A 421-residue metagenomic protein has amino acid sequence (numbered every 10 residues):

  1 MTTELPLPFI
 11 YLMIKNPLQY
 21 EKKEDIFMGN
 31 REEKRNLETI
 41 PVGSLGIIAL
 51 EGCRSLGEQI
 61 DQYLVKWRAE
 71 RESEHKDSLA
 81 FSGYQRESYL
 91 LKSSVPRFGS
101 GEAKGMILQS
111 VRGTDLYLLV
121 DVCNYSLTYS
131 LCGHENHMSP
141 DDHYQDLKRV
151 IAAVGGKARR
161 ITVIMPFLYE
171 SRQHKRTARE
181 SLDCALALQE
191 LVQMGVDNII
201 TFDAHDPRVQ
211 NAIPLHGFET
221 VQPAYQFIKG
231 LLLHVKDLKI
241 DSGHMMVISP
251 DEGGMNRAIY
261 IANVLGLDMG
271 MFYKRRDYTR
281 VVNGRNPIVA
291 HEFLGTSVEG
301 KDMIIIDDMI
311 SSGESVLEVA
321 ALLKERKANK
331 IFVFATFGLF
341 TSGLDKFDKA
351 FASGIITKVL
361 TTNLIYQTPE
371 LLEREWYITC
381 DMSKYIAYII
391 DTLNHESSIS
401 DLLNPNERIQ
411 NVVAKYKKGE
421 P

Functional and structural regions predicted by a protein language model:
T2-P421: PRPP-associated nucleotide enzymes
